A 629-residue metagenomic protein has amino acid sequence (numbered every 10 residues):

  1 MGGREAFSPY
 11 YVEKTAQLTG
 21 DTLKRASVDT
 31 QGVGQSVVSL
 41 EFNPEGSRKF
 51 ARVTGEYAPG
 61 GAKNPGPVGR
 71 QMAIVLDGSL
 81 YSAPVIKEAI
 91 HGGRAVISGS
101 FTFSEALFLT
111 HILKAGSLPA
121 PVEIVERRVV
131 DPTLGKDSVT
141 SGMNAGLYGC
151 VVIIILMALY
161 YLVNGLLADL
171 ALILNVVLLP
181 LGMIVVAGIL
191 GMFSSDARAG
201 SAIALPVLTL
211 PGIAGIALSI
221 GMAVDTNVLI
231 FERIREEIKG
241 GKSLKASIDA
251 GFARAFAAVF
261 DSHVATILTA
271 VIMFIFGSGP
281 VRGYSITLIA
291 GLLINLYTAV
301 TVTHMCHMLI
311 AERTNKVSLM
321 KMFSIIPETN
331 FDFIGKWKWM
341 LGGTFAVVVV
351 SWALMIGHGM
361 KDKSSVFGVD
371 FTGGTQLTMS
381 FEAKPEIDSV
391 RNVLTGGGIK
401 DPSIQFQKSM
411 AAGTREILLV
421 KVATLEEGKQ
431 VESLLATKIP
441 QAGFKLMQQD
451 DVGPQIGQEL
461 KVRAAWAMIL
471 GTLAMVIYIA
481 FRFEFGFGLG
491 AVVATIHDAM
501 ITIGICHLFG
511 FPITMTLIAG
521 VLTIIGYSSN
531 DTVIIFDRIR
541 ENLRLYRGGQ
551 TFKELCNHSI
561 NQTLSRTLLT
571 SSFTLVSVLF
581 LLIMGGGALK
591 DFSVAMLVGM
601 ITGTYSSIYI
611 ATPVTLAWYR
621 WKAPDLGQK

Functional and structural regions predicted by a protein language model:
M1-I86, Q458: Non-transmembrane, solvent-exposed regions of membrane trafficking/translocation machinery
S39, E45-A62, V68, M72 (+4 more regions): Interfacial segments of transmembrane alpha-helices in multi-pass membrane proteins
L76, S82, H91-E126, A311 (+2 more regions): Extended, hydrophilic extramembrane loops/domains of integral membrane proteins
T133-I153, L172-I173, M222-T226, I234 (+9 more regions): Pore- and gate-forming transmembrane helices of large, multi-pass membrane proteins
L166-G188, G200, I213-I220, Y284-A299 (+3 more regions): Small-residue-enriched core segments of transmembrane alpha-helices in multipass membrane transport and channel
L174, E236-V347, N557, M584-K629: Hydrophobic alpha-helical transmembrane segments of membrane transport and translocation systems, primarily multi-pass
I203, G221-A265, C306-L319, F511-L569 (+1 more regions): Cytosolic juxtamembrane regions of multi-pass inner-membrane proteins
P327-G335, W339-M379: Transmembrane helices with small-residue packing motifs
